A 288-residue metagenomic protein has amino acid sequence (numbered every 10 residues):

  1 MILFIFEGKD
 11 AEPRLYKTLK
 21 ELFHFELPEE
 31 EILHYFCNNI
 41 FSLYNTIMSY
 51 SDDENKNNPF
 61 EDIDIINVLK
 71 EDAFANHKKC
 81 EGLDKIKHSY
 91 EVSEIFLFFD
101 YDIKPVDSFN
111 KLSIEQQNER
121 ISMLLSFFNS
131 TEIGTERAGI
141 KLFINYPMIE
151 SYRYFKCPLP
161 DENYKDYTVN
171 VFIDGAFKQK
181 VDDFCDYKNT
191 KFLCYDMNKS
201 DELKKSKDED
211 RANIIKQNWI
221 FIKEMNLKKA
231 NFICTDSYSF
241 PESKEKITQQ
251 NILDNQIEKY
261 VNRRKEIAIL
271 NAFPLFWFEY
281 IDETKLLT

Functional and structural regions predicted by a protein language model:
I2-F23: Short, acidic loop-beta-alpha module within alpha/beta folds
K17-H34, Y44-T288: C-terminal accessory helical subdomains adjacent to catalytic cores in phosphodiester- and nucleotide-handling enzymes
